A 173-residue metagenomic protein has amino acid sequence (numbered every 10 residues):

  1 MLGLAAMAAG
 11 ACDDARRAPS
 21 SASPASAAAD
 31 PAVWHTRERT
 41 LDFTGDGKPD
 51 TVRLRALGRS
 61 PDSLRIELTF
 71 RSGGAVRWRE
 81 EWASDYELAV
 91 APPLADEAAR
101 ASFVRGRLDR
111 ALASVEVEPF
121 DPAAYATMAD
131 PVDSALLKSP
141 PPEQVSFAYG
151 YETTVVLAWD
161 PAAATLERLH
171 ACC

Functional and structural regions predicted by a protein language model:
M1-G10: Sec-dependent bacterial lipoprotein signal peptides
A11-A15: Bacterial signal peptide processing site
P19-T40: Post-signal peptide N-terminal segment of mature Sec-exported envelope proteins
F43-P49: Acidic, glycine-anchored loop motifs typical of Ca2+
D50-R55, P141-A148: Short beta-strand elements that form the blades of beta-propeller/WD-repeat-like and other beta-sheet-rich scaffold
R71-A129: Long, charged/polar, surface-exposed segments that mediate recognition or autoinhibition
V145-L169: Short, exposed beta-strand-loop hairpins at the edges of beta-sheets in extracellular/periplasmic proteins
